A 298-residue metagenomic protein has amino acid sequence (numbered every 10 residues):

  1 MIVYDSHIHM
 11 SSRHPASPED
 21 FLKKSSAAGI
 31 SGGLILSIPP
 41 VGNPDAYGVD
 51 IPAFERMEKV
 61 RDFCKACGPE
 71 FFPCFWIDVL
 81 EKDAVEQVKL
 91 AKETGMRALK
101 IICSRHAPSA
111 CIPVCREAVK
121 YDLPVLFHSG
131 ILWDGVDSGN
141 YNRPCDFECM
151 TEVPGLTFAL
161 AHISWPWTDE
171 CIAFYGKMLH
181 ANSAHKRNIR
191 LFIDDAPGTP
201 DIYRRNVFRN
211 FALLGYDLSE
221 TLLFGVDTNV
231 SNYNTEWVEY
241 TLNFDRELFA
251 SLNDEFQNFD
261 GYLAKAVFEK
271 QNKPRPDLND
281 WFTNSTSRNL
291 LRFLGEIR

Functional and structural regions predicted by a protein language model:
M1-P113, E117-Y121, D194, S285 (+1 more regions): Mid-domain alpha/beta scaffold segments of enzyme catalytic cores
I2-Y4, V125, A159, F224: Residue-level marker for buried hydrophobic side chains located in beta-strands that build the well-ordered beta-sheet
P15, T157-A159, I163-R298: H/E-rich (His + Asp/Glu) clusters that bind or coordinate divalent metals
P15, V79-K82, E93-K177: Divalent metal-binding pocket/active-site signature
D20-K24, R56-F63, Q87-A91, A110 (+5 more regions): A general structural detector for well-ordered alpha-helical segments in enzyme core domains, enriched
A27, E93-M96, E152, H185-N188 (+1 more regions): Alpha-helix termination/capping residues and helix-transition junctions
I35-P40, L126-G130, D227: Short loop/turn segments at strand-loop or loop-helix junctions that form parts of catalytic or ligand-binding pockets
P40-F54, W133-N142, Y233-N243: Short, flexible/disordered intra-domain loops and linkers
